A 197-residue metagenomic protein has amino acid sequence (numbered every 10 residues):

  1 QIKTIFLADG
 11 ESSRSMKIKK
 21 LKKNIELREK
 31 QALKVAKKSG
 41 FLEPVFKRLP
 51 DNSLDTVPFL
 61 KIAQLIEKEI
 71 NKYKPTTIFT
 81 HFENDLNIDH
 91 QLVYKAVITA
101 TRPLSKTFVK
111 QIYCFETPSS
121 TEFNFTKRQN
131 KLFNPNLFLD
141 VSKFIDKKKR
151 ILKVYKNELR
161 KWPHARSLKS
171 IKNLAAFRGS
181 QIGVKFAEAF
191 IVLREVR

Functional and structural regions predicted by a protein language model:
Q1-L21: ATP-dependent adenylation/pyrophosphate-handling site
L7, F46-P50: Short glycine-rich catalytic loops that host catalytic nucleophiles or stabilize transition states across multiple
K23, K37, L42-E43, N52-R197: Metal-dependent de-N-acetylase/amidase catalytic core
K23-Q31: N-terminal Rossmann-like or analogous alpha/beta NTP/dinucleotide-binding catalytic cores that position adenine
A32-A36: Conserved SAM-binding loop
